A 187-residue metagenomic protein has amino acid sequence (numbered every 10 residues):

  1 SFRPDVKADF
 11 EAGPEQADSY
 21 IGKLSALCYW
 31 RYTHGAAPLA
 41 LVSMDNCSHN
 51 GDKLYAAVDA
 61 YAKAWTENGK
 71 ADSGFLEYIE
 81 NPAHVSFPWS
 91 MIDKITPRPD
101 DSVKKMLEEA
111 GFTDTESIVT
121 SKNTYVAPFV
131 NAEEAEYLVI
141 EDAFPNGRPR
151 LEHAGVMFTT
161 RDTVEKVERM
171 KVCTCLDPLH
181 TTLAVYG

Functional and structural regions predicted by a protein language model:
S1-G187: Substrate/ligand-engaging "lid" and interaction regions
